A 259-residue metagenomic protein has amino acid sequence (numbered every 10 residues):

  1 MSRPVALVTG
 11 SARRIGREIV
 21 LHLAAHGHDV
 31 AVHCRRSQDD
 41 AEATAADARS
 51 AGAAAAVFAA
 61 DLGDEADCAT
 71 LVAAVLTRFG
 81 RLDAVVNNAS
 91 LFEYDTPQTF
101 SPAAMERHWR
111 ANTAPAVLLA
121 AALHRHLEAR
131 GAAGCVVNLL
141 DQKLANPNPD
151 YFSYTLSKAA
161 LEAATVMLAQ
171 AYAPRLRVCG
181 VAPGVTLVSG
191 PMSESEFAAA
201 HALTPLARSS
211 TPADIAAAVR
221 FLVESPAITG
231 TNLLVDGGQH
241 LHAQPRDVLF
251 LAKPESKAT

Functional and structural regions predicted by a protein language model:
A12-R14: Conserved glycine-rich cofactor-binding loop
L23, R81-D83, E162, Y172-T186 (+1 more regions): Conserved Rossmann-fold SDR core element
H26-E42: Conserved glycine-rich Rossmann-like NAD(P)H-binding loop of the short-chain dehydrogenase/reductase
A69, L91-R107, R125, D150-S153 (+2 more regions): Conserved mid-core segment of classical short-chain dehydrogenase/reductases
A73, A111-G131, A169-P174, R220 (+1 more regions): Amphipathic alpha-helical dimer-interface segment in Rossmann-like NAD(P)H-dependent oxidoreductases
L91, E128-A173, V185-T186, Q239: Catalytic loop of short-chain dehydrogenase/reductase
L91, Q98-V117, V137, Y154-S157 (+2 more regions): Catalytic Tyr-X3-Lys loop
P212-V235, H240-L241: C-terminal substrate-recognition "lid" of short-chain dehydrogenase/reductases
